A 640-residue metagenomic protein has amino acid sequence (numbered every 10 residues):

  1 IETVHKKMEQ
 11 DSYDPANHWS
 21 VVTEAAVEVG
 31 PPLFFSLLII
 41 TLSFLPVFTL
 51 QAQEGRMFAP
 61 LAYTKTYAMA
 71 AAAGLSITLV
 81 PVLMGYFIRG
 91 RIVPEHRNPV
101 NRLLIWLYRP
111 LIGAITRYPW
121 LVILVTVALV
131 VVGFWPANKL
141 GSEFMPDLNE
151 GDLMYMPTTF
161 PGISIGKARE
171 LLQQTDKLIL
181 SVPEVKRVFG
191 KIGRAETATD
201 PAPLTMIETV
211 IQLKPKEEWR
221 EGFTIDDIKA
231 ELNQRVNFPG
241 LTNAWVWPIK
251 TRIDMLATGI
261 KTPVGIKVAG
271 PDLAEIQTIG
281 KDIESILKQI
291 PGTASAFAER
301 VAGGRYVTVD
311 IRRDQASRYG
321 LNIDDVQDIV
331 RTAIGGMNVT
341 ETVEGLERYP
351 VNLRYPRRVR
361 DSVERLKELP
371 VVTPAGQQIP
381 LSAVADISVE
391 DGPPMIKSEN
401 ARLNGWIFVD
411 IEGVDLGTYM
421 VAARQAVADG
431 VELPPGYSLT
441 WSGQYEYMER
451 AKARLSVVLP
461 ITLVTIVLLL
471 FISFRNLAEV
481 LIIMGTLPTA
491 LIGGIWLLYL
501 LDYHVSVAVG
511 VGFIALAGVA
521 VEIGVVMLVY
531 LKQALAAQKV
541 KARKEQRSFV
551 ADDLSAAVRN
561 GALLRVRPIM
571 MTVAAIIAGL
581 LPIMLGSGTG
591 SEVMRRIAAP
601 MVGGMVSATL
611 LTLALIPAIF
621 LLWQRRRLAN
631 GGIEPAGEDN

Functional and structural regions predicted by a protein language model:
I1-H5, T49, Y67, L75 (+4 more regions): Hydrophobic transmembrane alpha-helices and their membrane-interface caps in long multi-pass transport proteins
I1-H5, V29-T49, M57-H96, T209 (+5 more regions): Transmembrane alpha-helices and their membrane-interface boundaries in multi-pass membrane transporters and channels
K7-F35, I105, K452, Q538-I569: Helix-loop junctions and hydrophobic alpha-helical segments within the transmembrane domains of large membrane
T23, V27-V29, S36, T41 (+7 more regions): Signature of alpha-helical transmembrane segments and their immediate interfacial
V47-M57, V127-I163, E218-R220, T258-P263 (+1 more regions): Transmembrane helices with small-residue packing motifs
L83-G90, F144-D152, D200-M206, W245-P263 (+5 more regions): Flexible hinge/switch segments at interdomain interfaces of large molecular machines
G166-I260, E284-S285, D314-G336, V343: Solvent-exposed, membrane-proximal periplasmic/extracellular interface segments of envelope transport and secretion
A244-V246, G265, Q277-T462, I466 (+3 more regions): Extracytoplasmic/periplasmic membrane-proximal domains and adjacent transmembrane bundles of envelope biogenesis
